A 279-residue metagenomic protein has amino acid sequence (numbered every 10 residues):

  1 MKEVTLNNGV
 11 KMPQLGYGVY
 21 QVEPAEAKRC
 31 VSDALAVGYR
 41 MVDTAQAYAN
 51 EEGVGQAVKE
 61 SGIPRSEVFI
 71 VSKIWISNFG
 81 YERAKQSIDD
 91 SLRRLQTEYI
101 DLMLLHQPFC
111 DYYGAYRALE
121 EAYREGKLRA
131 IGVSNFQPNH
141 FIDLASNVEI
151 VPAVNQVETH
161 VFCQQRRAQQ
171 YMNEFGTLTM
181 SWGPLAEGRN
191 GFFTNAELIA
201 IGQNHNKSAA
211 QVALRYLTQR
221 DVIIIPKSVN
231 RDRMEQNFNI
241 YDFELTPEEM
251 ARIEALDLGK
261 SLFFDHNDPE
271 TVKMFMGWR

Functional and structural regions predicted by a protein language model:
M1-V4, E52-K59, I88-D90, P138-F141 (+1 more regions): Alpha-helical scaffolding within the catalytic cores of extracellular/periplasmic polymer-degrading hydrolases
M1-V68, L185, G277-R279: N-terminal binding-site loop/beta-alpha segment at the start of enzyme catalytic domains that lines or forms
N7, G55-R65, D89-Q96, E121-Y123 (+2 more regions): Acidic (Asp/Glu)-rich catalytic clusters
V22-A25, T44-G53, S77-E82, P108-Y113 (+2 more regions): Acidic-and-aromatic substrate-binding clefts and catalytic sites of carbohydrate-active enzymes
V22-A34, G80-R94, G114, N139-F141 (+1 more regions): Short, acidic/polar
M41, Y99-L102, A130, V154: Residues at the N-termini of beta-strands
S77-Y116, E120-E121: Glycine/small-residue-rich loop that forms an oxyanion/phosphate-binding "nest" at active or ligand-binding sites
Q107-R279: Beta/alpha (TIM)-barrel catalytic core signal, keyed to glycine-rich beta->alpha loops juxtaposed to Asp/Glu that bind
